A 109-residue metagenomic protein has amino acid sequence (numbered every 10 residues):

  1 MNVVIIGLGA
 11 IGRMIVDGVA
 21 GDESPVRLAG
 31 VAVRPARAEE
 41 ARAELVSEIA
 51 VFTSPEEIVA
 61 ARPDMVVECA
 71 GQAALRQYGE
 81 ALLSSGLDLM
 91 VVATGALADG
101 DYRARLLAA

Functional and structural regions predicted by a protein language model:
N2-I15: Glycine-rich adenosine-cofactor-binding loop
R13, D17-G21, E80, S84: Short, well-ordered alpha-helices that flank and scaffold nucleotide-derived cofactor binding pockets
D22-E44: NAD(P)-binding Rossmann-fold cofactor-contacting core
R34-A36, L87, T94-L97: Short, ordered loop/turn segments at secondary-structure junctions
A43-T53, I58: Active-site regions of enzymes building and remodeling cell-envelope glycoconjugates
P55-M65, C69, A73-V92: Rossmann-fold NAD(P) dinucleotide-binding segment
R76-A81, T94-A109: Rossmann-fold NAD(P)-binding glycine/threonine-rich loop
